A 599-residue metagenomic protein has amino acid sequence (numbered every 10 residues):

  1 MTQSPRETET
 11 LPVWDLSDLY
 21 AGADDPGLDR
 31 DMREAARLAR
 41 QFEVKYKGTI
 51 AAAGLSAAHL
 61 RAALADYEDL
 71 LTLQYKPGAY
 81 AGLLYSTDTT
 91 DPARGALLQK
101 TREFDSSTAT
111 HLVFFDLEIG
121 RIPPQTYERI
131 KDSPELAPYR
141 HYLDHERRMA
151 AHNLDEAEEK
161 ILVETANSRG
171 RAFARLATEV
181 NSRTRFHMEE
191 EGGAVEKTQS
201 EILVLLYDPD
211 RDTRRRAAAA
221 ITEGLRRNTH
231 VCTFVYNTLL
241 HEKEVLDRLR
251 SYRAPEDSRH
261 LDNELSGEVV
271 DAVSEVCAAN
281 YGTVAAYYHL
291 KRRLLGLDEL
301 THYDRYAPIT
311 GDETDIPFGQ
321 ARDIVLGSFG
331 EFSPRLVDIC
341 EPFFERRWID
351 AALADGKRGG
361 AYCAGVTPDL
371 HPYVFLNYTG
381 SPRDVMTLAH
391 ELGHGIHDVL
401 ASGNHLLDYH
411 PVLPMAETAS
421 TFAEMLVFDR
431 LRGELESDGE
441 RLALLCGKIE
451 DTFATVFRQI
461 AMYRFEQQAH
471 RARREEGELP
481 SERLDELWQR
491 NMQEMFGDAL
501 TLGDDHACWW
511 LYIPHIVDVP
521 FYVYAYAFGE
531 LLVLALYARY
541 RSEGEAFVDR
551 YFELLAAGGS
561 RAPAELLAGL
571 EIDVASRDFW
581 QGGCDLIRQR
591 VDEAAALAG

Functional and structural regions predicted by a protein language model:
M1-G311, R322, L597-G599: A well-structured
E7-T10, S17, A21-A23, F115 (+10 more regions): C-terminal, non-catalytic "cap/extension" segments appended to globular domains
L294-E331, V337, C363, V374 (+4 more regions): Long, K/E/R/D-enriched contiguous segments that form extended
T314-F318, D369-A389: Short pre-active-site segment immediately N-terminal to the catalytic Zn-binding motif
T314-I316, I349-H371: Catalytic zinc-binding patch centered on the HExxH motif and its immediate surroundings that defines zinc-dependent
G393-L407, L426: Catalytic Zn2+-binding segment of zinc metalloproteases
L407-A419, D451, S481, V519-Y526: Active-site metal-coordination segments of metallo-dependent hydrolases
V412-E440, K448-E450, A454, G529: Post-HExxH zinc-binding segment in Zn-dependent metallohydrolases
